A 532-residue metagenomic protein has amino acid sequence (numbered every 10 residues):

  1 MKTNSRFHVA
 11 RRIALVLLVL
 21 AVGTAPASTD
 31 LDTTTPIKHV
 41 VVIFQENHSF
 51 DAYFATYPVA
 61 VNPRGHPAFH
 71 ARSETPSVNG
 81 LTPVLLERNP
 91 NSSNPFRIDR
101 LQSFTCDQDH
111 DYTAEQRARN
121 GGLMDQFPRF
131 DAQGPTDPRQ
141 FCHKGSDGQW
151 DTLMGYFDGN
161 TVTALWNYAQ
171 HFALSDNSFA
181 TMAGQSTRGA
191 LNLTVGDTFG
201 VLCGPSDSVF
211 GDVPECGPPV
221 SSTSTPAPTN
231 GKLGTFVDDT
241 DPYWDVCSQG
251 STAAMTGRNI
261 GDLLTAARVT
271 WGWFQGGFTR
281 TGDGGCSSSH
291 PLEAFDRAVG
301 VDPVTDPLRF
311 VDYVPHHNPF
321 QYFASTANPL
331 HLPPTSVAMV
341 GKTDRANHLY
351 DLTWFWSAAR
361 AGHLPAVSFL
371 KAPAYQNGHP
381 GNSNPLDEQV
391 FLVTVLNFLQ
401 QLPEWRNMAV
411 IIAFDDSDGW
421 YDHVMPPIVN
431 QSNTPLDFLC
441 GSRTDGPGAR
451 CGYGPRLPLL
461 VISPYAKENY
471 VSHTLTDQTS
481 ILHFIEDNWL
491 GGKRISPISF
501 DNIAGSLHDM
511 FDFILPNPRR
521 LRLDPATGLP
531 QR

Functional and structural regions predicted by a protein language model:
M1-V9: N-terminal secretory signal peptides that target proteins for export/translocation
T3, A25-A27: A subset of signal/propeptide-processing and intrinsically disordered low-complexity segments in secreted/extracellular
V9-R12, H363: Alpha-helical transmembrane segments of integral membrane proteins
R12-G23: Bacterial N-terminal signal peptides
A27-R532: N-terminal pro-sequences and low-complexity stem/linker regions of secreted or lumenal proteins
